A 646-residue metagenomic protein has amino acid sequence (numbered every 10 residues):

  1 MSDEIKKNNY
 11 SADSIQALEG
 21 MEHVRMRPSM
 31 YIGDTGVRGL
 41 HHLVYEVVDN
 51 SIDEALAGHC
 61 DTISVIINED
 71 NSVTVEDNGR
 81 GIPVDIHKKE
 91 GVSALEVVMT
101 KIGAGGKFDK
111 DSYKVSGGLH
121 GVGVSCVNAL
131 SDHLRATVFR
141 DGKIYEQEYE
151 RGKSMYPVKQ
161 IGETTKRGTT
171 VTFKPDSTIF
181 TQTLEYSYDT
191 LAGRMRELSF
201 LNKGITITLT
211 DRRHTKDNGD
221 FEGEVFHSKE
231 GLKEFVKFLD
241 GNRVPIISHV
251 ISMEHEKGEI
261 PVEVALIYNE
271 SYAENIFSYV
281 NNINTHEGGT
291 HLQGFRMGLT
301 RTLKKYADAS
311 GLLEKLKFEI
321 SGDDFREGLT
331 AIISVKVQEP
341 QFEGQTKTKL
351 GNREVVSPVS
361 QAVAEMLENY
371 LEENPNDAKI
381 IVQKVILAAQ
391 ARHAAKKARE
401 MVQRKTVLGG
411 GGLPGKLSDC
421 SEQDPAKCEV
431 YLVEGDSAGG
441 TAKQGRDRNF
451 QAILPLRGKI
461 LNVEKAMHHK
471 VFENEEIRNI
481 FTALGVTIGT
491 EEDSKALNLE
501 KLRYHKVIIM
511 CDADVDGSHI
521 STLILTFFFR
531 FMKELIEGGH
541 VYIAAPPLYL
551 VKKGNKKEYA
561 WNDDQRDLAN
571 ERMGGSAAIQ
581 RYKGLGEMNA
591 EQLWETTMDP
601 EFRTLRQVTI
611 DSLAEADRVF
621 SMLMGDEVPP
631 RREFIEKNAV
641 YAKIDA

Functional and structural regions predicted by a protein language model:
M1-S14, M21, Y45, D53-A55 (+13 more regions): GHKL-family ATPase ATP-binding module
M26-Y45: Conserved short strand/loop->alpha-helix "switch" segment adjacent to the catalytic nucleotide/phosphoryl-transfer site
D53-E54, G81-I82, V515-D516: Residues immediately C-terminal
I82-A104: Short conserved segment of the HATPase_c
D85-E90, H291, G322, H469: Conserved, non-catalytic sequence blocks in retroelement Pol enzymes and Pol-derived host proteins
Q390-G409, D424-E429, G440, Q444-R446 (+2 more regions): C-terminal interaction appendages of subunits in large macromolecular complexes
